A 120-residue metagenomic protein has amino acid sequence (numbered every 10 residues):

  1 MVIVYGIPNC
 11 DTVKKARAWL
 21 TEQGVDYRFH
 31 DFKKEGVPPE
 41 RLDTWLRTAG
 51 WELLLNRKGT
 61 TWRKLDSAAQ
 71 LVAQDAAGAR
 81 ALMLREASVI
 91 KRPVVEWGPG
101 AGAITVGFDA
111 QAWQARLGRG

Functional and structural regions predicted by a protein language model:
M1-Q23, Y27-E35: Local sequence-structure signature of Cys/Sec-based thiol-disulfide redox active-site neighborhoods
F32-G120: Thiol/selenol-based redox catalytic cores and closely related redox-interacting motifs
